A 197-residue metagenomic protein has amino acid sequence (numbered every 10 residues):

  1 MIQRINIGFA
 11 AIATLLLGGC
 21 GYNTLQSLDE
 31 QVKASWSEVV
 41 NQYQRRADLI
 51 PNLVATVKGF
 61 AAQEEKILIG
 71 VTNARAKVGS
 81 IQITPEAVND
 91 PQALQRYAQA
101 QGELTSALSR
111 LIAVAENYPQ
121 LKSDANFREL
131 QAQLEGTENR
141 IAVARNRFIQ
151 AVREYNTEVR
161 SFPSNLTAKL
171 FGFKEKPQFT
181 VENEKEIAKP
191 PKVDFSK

Functional and structural regions predicted by a protein language model:
I2-K197: A helix-centric hydrophobic-segment signal that preferentially recognizes long, alpha-helical stretches used
